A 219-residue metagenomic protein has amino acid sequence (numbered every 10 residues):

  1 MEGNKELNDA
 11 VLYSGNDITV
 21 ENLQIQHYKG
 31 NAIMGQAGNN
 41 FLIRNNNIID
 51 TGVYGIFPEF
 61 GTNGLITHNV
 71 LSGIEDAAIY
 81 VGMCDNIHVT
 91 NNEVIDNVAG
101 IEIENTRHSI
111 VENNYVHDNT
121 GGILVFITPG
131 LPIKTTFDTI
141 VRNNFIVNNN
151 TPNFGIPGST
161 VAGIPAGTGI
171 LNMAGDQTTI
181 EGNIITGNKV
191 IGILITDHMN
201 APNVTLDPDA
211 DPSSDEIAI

Functional and structural regions predicted by a protein language model:
M1, A218-I219: Short, intrinsically disordered, charge-balanced linker/junction segments flanking boundaries in proteins
M1, N91, S159-T160: Short, flexible, solvent-exposed loop/turn segments with mixed acidic/basic and small polar residues
M1-E21, Q26-N39: Extracellular beta-strand-rich solenoid/capping regions of secreted or surface-exposed proteins that bind or remodel
D9-S14, N31-A37, Y54-F60, A77-M83 (+6 more regions): Glycine-rich beta-solenoid repeat tracts in large extracellular/virion proteins
N16-H27, N39-V53, T62-A77, D85-A99 (+5 more regions): Right-handed parallel beta-helix
A201-V204: Short, solvent-exposed loop/turn segments at secondary-structure junctions
